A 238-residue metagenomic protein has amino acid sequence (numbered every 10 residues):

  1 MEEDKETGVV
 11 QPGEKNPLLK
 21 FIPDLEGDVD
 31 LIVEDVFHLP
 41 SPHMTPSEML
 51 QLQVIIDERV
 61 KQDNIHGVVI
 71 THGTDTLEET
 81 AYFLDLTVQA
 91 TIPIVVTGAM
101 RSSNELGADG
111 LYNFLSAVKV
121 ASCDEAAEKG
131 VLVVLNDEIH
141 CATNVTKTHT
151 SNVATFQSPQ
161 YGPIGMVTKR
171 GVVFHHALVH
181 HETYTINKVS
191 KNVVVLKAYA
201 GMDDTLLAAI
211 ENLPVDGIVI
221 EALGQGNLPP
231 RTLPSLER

Functional and structural regions predicted by a protein language model:
M1-R59, P234: ATP/NTP phosphate-donor binding region
E2-E14, T76, Y82-V95, G110-S116 (+1 more regions): A glycine- and small-aliphatic-rich helix-loop capping segment at beta-alpha/alpha-beta transitions that lines
K15-L25, C141-Q225: Accessory alpha-helical/coil subdomains and C-terminal extensions that flank or cap enzyme catalytic cores
Q51, G110-N113, R231-E237: Charged helix-capping and loop-helix junction motifs
Q62-L77, L213-G226: Short acidic, glycine-rich surface-loop motifs adjacent to enzyme active sites
I70-H72, V95-G98, L132-N136, K197 (+1 more regions): Short beta-strand segments
I70-I92, L228-E237: Short Gly/Thr/Asp-enriched flexible loops that form oxyanion-binding sites at enzyme active sites
V96-T168: Internal gly/pro-rich beta-alpha loop/helix module that stabilizes soluble enzyme cofactors or their anionic handles
